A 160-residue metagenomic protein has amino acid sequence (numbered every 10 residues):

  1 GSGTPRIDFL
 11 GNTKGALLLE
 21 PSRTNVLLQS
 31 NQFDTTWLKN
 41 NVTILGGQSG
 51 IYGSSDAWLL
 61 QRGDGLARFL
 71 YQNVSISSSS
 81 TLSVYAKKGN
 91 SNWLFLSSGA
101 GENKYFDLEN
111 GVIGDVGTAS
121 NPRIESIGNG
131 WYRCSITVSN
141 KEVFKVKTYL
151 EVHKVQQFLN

Functional and structural regions predicted by a protein language model:
G1-N160: Extracellular and organelle-lumenal recognition/adhesion modules and their flexible linkers in secreted
